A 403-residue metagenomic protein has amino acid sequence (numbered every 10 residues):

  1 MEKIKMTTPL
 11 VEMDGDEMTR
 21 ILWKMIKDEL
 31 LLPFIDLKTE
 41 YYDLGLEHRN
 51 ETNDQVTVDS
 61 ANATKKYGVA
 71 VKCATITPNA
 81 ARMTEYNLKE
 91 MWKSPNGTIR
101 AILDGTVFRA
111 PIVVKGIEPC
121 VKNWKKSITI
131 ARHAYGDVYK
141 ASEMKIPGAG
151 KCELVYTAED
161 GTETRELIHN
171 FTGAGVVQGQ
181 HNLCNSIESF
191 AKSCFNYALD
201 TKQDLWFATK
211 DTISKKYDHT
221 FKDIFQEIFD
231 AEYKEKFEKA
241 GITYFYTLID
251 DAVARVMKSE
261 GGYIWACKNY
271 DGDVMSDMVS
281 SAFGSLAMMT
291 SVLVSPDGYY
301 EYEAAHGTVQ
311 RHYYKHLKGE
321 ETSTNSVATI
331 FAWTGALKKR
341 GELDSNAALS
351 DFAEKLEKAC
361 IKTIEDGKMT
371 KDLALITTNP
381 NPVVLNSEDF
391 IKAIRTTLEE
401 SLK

Functional and structural regions predicted by a protein language model:
E2-T8, M18, L22-W23, D28-N53 (+1 more regions): N-terminal alpha-helical transmembrane segments of multi-pass membrane transport and channel/translocase proteins
M6-M25, E29, L154-T247: Glycine-rich phosphate/diphosphate-binding loop of Rossmann-like nucleotide-binding domains
I35-Y41, T201-T209, Y233-Y246, G341-A353 (+1 more regions): Flexible, glycine/charged-enriched surface loops at secondary-structure junctions
E47-E159, E163, Y270-V274: N-terminal glycine-rich phosphate/adenylate-binding segment common to multiple enzyme folds
R49-N62, F229, Y233-G262: A structured beta-alpha segment of the ubiquitous adenosine-cofactor-binding alpha/beta core
A134-Y135, K140-A191, A198, N346 (+2 more regions): Glycine-rich phosphate/pyrophosphate-binding loop and the adjoining helix
V256-K355, K362-D366: Glycine-rich phosphate/nucleotide-binding loop
